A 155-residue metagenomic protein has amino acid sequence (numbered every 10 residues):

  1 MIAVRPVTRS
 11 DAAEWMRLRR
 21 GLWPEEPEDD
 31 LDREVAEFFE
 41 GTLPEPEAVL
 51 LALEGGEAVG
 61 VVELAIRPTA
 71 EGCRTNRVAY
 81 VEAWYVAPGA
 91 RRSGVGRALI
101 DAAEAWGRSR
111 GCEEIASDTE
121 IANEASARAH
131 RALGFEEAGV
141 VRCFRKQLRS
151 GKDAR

Functional and structural regions predicted by a protein language model:
A3-R17: A short beta-loop-alpha structural element at the N-terminal edge of CoA-dependent acyl/N-acetyltransferase catalytic
R17-D30, G72: Helix-loop element at the rim of GNAT/NAT acetyltransferase active sites that forms part of the acceptor-substrate
E28-V49: Active-site rim helix/loop that mediates acceptor-substrate recognition in acyltransferases
L51, E57-I66, Y80, Y85: Conserved beta-strand in the GNAT
P68-V81, R91, A138-G139: A conserved beta-turn-beta hairpin within the catalytic core of GNAT-like acetyltransferases that forms part
V86, R92-A105, R128-A132: Conserved acetyl-CoA-binding loop-helix of GNAT-fold acetyltransferases
R97, S109, I121-V140: Conserved active-site alpha-helix within GNAT-family acetyltransferase domains
G107-T119: Conserved GNAT acetyl-CoA-binding A-motif
